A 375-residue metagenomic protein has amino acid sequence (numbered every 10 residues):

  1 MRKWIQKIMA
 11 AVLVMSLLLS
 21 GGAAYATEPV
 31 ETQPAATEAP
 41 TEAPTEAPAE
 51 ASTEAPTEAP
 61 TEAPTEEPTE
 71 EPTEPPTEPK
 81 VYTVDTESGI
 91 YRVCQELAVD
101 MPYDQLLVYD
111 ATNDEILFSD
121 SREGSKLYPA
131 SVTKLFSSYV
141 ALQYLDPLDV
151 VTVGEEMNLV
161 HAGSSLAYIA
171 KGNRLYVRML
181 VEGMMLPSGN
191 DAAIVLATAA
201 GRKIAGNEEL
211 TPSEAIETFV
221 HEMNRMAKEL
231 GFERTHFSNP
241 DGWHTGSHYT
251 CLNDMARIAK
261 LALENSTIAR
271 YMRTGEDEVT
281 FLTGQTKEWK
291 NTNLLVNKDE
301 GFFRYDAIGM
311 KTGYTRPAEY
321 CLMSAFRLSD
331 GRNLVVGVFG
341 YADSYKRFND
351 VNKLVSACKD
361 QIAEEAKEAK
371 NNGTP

Functional and structural regions predicted by a protein language model:
R2-M9: Bacterial N-terminal signal peptides that target proteins for export
L19-Q33: Sec-dependent signal peptide cleavage junction
P29-A43, G89, C94: Short N-terminal segments immediately surrounding and downstream of signal-peptide cleavage
T37-T73, T77: Long, intrinsically disordered low-complexity tandem-repeat segments
P76-N253, A262-L263: Active-site-adjacent loops and short helices of periplasmic peptidoglycan-processing enzymes
T86, Y91-Q105, G201-P375: Penicillin-recognizing serine hydrolase domain
